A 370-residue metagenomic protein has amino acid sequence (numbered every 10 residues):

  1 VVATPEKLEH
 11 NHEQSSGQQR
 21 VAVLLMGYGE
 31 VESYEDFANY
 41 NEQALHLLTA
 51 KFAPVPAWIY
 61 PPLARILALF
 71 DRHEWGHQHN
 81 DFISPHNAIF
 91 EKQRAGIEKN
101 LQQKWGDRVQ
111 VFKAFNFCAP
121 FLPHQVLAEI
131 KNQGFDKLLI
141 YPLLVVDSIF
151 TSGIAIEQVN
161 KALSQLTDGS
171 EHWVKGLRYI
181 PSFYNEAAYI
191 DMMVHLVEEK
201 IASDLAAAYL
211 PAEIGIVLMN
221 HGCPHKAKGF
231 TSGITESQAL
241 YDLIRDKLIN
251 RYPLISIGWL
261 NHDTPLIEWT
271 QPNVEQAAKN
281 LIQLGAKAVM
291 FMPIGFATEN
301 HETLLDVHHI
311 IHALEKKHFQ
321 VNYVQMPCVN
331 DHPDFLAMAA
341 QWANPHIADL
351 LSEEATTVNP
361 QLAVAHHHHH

Functional and structural regions predicted by a protein language model:
V2-H370: Active-site-proximal alpha-helix that buttresses catalytic centers in soluble enzyme cores
